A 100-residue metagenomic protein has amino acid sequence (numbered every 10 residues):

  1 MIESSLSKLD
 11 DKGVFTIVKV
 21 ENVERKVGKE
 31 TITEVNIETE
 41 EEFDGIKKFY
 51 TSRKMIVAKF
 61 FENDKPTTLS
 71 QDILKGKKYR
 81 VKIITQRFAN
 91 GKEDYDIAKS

Functional and structural regions predicted by a protein language model:
M1-S100: Short beta-rich binding modules
